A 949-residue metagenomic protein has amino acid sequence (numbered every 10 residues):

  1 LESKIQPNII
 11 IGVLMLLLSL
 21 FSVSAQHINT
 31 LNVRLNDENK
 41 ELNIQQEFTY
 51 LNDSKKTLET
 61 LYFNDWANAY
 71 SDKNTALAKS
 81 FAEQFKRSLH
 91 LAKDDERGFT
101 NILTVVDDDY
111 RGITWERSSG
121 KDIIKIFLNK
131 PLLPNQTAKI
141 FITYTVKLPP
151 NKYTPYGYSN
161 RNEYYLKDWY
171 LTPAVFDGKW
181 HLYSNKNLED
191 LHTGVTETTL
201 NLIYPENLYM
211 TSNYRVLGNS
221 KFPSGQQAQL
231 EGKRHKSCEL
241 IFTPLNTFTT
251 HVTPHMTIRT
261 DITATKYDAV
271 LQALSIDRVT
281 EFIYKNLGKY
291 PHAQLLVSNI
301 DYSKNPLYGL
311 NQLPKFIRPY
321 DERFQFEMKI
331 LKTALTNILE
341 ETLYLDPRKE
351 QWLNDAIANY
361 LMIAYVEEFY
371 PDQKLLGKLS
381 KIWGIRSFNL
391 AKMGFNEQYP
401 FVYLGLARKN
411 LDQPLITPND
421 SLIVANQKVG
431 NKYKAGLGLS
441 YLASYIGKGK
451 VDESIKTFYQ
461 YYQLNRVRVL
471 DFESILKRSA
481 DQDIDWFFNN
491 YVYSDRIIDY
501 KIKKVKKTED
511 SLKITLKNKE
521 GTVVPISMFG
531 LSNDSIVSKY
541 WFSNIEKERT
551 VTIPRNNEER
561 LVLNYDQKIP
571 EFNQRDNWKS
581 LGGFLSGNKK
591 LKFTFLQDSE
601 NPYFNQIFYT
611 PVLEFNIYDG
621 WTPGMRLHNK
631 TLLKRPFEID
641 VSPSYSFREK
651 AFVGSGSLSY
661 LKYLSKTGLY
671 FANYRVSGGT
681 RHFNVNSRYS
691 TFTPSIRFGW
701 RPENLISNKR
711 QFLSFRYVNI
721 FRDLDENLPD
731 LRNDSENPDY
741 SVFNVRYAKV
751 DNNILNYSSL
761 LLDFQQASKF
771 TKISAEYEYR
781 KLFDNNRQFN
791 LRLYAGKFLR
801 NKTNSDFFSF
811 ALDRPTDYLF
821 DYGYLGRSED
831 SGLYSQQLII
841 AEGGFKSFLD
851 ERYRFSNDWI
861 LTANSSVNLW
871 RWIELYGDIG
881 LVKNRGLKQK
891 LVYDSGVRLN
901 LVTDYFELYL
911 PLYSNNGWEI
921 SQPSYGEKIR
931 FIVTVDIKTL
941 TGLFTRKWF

Functional and structural regions predicted by a protein language model:
F85-T104, Y110, E116-R117, D122 (+1 more regions): Extended, low-hydrophobicity, Ser/Thr/Pro/Gly-biased non-transmembrane segments
L200, F248-L353, I357-F369, I423 (+1 more regions): Juxtacatalytic substrate-recognition/specificity segment
T211-S212, Q294-L295, V451, I484-D485 (+1 more regions): Beta-strand-rich binding/interaction modules
P291, D420-S421, A425-T508: Amphipathic alpha-helical substructures
D355-L437: Acidic/His/Gly-enriched intrinsically disordered linker/tail segments that often contain short helix/coil "MoRF-like"
D534, F542-S543, V551-R555, N564-L669 (+4 more regions): Outer-membrane beta-barrel initiation region
R675-N686, V742-V867, F949: C-terminal outer-membrane beta-barrel translocator/porin domains of Gram-negative envelope proteins and their
L899, T903-D904, G926-F949: Outer-membrane beta-barrel "beta-signal"
